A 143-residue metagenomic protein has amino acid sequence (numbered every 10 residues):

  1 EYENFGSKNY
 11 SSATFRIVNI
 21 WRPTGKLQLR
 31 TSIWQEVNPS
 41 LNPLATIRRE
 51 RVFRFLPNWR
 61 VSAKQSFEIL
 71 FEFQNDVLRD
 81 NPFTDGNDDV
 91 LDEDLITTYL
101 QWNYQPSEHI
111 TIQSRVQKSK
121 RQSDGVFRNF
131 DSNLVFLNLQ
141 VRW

Functional and structural regions predicted by a protein language model:
E1-W143: Gram-negative and organellar
